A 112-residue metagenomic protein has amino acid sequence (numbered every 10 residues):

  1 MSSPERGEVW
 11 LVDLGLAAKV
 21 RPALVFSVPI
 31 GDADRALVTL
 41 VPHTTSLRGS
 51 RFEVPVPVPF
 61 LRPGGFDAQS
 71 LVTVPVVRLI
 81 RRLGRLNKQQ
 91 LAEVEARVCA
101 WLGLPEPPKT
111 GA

Functional and structural regions predicted by a protein language model:
M1-A112: Conserved functional hotspots at enzyme active or ligand-binding sites that engage polyanionic ligands
